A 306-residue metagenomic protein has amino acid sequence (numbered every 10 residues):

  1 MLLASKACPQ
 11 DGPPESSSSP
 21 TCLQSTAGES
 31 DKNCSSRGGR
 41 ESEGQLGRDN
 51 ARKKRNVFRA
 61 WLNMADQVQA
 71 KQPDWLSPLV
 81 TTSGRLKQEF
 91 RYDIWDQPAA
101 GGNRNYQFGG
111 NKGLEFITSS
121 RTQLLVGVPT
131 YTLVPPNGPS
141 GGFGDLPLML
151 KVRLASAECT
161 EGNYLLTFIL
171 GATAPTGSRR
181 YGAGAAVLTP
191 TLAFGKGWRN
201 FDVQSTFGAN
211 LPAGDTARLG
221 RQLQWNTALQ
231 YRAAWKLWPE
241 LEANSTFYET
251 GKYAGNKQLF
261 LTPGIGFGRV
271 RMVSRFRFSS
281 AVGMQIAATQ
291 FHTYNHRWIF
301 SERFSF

Functional and structural regions predicted by a protein language model:
A4-S5: N-terminal signal peptide c-region/cleavage motif recognized by signal peptidases
C8-F306: Transmembrane beta-barrel domains of Gram-negative outer membranes and organellar outer membranes
